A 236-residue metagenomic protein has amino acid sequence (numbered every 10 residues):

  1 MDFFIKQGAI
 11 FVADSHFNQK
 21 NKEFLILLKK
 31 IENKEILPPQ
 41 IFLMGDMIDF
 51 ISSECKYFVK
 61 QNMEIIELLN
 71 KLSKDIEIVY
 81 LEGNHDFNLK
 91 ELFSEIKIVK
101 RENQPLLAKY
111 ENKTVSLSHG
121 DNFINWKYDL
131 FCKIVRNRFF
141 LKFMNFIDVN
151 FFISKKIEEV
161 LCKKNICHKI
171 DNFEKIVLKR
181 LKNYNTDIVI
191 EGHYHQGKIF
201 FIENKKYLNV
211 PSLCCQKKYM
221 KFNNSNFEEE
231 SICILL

Functional and structural regions predicted by a protein language model:
D2-G8, V12, F17-Y110: Core catalytic region of metal-dependent phosphoesterases/phosphodiesterases, especially metallo-beta-lactamase-like
A13, C55, C132, C162 (+3 more regions): Generic recognition of cysteine residues
E23-L27, I176, L236: Well-ordered alpha-helical segments embedded in enzymatic catalytic cores
I26-E35, I134-F146, L181-K182: Phosphate-binding glycine-rich loops and adjacent basic patches that engage nucleotide phosphates, nucleic-acid
E32-E35, M63-I66, E102-Q104, N137-L141 (+2 more regions): Short, surface-exposed linear patches
G45-I51, I76-E82, S116-H119, K142-M144 (+2 more regions): Low-complexity, flexible helical/coil segments
K97-V99, N103, T114-S116, D121 (+2 more regions): Conserved beta-sheet core of the metallophosphoesterase superfamily
S118-K175: Active-site-proximal loop/helix segment associated with metal-binding centers of metalloenzymes
